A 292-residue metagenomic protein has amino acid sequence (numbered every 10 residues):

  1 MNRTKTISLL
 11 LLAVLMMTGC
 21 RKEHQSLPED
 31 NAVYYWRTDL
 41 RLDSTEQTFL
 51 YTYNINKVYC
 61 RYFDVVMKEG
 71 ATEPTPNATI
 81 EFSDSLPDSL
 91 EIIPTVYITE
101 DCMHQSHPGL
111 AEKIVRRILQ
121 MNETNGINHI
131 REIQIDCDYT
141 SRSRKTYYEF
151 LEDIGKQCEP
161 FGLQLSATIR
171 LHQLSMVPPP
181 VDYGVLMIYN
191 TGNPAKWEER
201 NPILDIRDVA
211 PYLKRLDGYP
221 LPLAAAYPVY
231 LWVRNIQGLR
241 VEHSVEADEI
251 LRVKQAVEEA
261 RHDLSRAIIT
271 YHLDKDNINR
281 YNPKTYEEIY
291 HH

Functional and structural regions predicted by a protein language model:
M1-S8: Bacterial N-terminal signal peptides that target proteins for export
M17-G19: C-terminal motif of bacterial Sec signal peptides marking the signal peptidase cleavage site
R21-E23: Bacterial signal peptide processing site
S26-P28, A32-W36, D64-V66, G70-M187: Chitinase-like catalytic core of GlcNAc-active glycosidases
D43-M67, T124-G126: Catalytic domains of carbohydrate-active enzymes, especially glycoside hydrolases
K57-Y59, Q134, V185, I269: Conserved beta-strand positions in the central sheet of alpha/beta enzyme cores
K145, E149-I236: Substrate-binding surface in catalytic domains of secreted glycosidases
Y230-W232, I236-H292: Substrate-binding cleft of secreted/luminal carbohydrate-active enzymes
